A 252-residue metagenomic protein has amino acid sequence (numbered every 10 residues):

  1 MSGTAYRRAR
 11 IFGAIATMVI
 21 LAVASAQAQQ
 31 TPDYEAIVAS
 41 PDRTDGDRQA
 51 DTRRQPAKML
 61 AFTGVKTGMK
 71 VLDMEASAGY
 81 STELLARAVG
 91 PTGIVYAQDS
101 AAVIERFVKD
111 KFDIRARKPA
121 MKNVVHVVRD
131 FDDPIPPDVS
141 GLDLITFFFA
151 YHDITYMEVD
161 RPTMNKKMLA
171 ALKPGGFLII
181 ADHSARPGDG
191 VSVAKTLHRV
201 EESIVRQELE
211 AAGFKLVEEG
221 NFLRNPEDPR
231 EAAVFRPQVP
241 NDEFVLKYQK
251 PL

Functional and structural regions predicted by a protein language model:
Y34-L60: Class I SAM-dependent methyltransferase Rossmann-like catalytic core, especially the SAM/SAH-binding loop
G68-S77: Conserved class I S-adenosyl-L-methionine
A86, R161-P174: A short glycine-rich, Lys/Arg-flanked "PGG" loop and its adjoining helix->strand segment in the class I
M121, I135-I145: A short acidic, Gly/Pro-enriched loop at the edge of an enzyme's catalytic core that lines a small-molecule cofactor
L142-P162: A short SAM/SAH-binding and catalytic strip from SAM-dependent methyltransferases
G175-H183: Conserved beta-strand signature within the Rossmann-like core of class I S-adenosyl-L-methionine
V191-V217: Conserved Class I S-adenosyl-L-methionine
D228-L252: Core SAM-dependent methyltransferase catalytic element
